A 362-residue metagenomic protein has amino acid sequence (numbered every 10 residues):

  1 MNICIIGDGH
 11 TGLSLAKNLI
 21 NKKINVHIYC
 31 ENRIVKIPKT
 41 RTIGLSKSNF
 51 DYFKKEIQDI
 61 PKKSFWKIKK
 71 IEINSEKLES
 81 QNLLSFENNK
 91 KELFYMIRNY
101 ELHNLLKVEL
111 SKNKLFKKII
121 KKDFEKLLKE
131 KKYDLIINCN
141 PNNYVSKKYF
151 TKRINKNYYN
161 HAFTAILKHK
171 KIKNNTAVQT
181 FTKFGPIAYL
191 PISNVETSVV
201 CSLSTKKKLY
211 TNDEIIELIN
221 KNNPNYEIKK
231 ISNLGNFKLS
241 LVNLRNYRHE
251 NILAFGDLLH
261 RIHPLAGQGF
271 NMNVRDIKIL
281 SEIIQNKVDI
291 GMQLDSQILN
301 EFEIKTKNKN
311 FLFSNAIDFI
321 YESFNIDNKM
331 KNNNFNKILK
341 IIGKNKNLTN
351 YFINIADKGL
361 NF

Functional and structural regions predicted by a protein language model:
M1-T11: Beta1/beta-strand and adjacent pyrophosphate-binding region of the FAD-binding site in flavoprotein oxidoreductases
C4-I6, N18-T40: Glycine-rich FAD pyrophosphate-binding loop
R41-K63: N-terminal glycine-rich dinucleotide-binding loop that anchors FAD/FMN and/or NAD(P) in oxidoreductases
G44-K47, E87-V108, K206-D213, L239 (+1 more regions): Short beta-strand to alpha-helix junction loop
D51, K55, F65-I166: Conserved N-terminal helical subregion
N140-N225, I231-L234: Conserved FAD-binding catalytic core of PHBH/FMO-like flavoproteins
K207-L294: FAD/FMN-dependent oxidoreductases across multiple families
E282-F362: C-terminal helical "tail/cap" subdomain of flavin- and related membrane-associated enzymes
